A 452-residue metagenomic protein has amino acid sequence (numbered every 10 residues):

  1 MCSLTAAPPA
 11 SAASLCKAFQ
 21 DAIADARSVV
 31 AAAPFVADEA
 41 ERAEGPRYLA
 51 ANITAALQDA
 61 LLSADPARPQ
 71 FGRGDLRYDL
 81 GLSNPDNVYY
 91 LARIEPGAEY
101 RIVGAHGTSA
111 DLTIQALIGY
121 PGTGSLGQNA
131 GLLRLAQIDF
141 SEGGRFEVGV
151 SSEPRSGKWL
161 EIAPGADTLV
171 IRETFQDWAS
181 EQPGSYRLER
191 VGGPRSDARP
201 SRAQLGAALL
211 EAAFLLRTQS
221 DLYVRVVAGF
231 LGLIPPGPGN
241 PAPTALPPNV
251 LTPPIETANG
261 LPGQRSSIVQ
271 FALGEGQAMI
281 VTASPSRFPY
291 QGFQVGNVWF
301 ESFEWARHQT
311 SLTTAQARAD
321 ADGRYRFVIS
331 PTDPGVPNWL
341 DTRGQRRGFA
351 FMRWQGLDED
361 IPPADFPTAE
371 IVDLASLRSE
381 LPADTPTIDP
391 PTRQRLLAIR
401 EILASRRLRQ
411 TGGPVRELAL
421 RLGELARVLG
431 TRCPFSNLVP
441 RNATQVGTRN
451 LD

Functional and structural regions predicted by a protein language model:
C2-D452: A compositional/structural signature for long, glycine/proline-rich flexible linkers and loops on extracytoplasmic
